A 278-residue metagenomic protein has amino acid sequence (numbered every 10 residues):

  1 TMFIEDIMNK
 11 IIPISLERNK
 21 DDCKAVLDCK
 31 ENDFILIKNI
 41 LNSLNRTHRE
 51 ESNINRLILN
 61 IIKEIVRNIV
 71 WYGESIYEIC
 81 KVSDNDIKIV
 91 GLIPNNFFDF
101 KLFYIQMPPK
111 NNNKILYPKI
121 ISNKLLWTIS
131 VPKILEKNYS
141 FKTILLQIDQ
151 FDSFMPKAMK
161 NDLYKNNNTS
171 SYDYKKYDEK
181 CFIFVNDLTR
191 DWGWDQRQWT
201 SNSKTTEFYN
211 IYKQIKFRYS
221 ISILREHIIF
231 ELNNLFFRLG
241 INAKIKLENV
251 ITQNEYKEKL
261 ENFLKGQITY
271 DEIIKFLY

Functional and structural regions predicted by a protein language model:
T1-L188, N262-Y278: Structured, contiguous alpha/beta core segments that scaffold functional sites
R56, W194-Y278: C-terminal helix-loop subdomains that flank or include functional centers
